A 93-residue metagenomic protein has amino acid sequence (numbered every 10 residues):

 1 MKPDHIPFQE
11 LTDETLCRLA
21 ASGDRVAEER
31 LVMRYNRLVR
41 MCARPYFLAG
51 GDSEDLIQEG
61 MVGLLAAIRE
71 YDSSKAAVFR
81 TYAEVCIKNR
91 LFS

Functional and structural regions predicted by a protein language model:
M1-S93: Alpha-helical promoter-recognition and RNA polymerase-docking modules of transcription initiation factors, dominated by
